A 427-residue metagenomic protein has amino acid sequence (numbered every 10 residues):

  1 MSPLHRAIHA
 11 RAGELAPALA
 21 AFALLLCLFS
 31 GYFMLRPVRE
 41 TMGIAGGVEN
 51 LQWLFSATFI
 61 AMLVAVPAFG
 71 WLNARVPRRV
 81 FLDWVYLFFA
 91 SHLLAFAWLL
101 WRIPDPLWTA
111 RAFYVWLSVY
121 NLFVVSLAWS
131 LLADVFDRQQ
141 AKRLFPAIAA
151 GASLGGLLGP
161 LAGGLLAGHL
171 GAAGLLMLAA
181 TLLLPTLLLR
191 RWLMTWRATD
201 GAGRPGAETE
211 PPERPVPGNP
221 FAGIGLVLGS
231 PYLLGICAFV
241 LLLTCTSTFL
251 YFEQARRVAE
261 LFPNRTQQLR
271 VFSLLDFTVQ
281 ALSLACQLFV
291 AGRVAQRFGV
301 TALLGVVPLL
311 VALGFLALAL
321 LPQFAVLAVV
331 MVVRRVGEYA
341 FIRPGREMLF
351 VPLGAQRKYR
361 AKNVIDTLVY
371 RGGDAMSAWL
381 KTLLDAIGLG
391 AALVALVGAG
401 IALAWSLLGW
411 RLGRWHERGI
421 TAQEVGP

Functional and structural regions predicted by a protein language model:
M1-L24, V48, R75-V80, A90 (+7 more regions): Intracellular loop-helix junctions on the cytosolic face of multi-pass helical membrane proteins
P17-F69, T109-L165, P212-L226, L243-A291 (+1 more regions): Substrate-agnostic recognition of the 12-TM MFS/MFS-like secondary transporter fold
F59-M62, Y86-L93, A180-L184, T244 (+4 more regions): Residue-level recognition of pore/gate-forming positions within transmembrane alpha-helices of multi-pass
V66-V85: Conserved MFS/SLC helix-loop-helix module at the cytosolic interface between two early adjacent transmembrane helices
P67, L94-W98, L157, L184-W192 (+6 more regions): Membrane-embedded alpha-helical segments of multi-pass transporters/permeases
P77-F81, A162-T181, L274, G299-L303 (+1 more regions): A membrane-interface helix-boundary motif in multi-pass transporters
L87-P106, L309-Q323: C-terminal ends and interior cores of transmembrane alpha-helices in multi-pass membrane transporters/permeases
A302-F341: C-terminal transmembrane helical hairpin of 12-TM major facilitator-type secondary transporters
